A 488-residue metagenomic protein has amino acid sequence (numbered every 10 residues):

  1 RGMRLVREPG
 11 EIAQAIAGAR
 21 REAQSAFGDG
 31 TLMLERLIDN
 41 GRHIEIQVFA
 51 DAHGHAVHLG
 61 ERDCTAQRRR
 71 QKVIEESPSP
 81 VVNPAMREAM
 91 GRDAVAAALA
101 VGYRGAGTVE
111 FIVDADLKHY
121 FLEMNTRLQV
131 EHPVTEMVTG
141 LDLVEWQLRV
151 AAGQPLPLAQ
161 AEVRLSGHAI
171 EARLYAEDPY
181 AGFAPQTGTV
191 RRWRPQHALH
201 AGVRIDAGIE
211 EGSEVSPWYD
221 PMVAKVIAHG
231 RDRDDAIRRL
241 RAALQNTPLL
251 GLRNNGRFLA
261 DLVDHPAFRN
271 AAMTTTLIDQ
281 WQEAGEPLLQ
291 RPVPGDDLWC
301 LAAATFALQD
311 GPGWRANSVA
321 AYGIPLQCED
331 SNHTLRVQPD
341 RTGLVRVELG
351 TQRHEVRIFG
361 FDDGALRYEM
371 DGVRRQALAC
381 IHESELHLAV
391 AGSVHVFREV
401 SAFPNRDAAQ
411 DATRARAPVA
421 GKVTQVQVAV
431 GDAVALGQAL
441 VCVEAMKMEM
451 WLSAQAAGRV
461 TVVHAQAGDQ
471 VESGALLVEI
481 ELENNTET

Functional and structural regions predicted by a protein language model:
G2-R231, D235-R238: Internal nucleotide-binding/catalytic subdomain
A94, P133-E355, S473-E487: Catalytic cores of soluble metabolic enzymes centered on carboxylation/carboxyl-transfer
Q327-S331, G350-Q352, D371-V373, A389-S393 (+3 more regions): Short strand-coil-strand connectors
R374, L378-A417: Catalytic P-loop NTP-binding/switch module of NTPases
N405-T488: Structured functional modules or segments
